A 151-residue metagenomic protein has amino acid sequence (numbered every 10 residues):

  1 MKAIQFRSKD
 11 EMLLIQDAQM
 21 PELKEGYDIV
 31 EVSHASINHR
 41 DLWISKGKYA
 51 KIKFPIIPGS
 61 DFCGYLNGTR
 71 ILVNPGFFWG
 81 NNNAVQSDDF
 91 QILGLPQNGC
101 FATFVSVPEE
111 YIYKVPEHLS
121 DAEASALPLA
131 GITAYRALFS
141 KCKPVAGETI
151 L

Functional and structural regions predicted by a protein language model:
K2, Y27-I29, T149: Residues that mark the start of a beta-strand
A3-F6, I71: A short beta-strand micro-motif
D10-I15, H39-D41: Short N-terminal binding/cap micro-motifs at the start of the first secondary-structure element
I15-M20, C63-Y65, F104-S106, I112: Conserved hydrophobic/aromatic beta-strand scaffold that supports enzyme active sites
M20-S36, K48-V85, I92-G99, P116-L119: Glycine-rich beta-strand-centered segment in the early N-terminal region that forms part of a ligand/cofactor-binding
P75-L151: NAD(P)H dinucleotide-binding glycine-rich loop of Rossmann-like/cofactor-binding domains, especially the beta1-alpha1
